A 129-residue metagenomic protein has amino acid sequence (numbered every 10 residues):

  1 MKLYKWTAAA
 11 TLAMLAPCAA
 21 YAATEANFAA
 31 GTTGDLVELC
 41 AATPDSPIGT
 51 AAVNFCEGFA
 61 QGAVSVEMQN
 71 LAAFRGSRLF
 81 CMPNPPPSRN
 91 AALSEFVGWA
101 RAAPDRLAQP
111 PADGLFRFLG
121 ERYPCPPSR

Functional and structural regions predicted by a protein language model:
M1-A10: Bacterial N-terminal signal peptides that target proteins for export
A9, Y21, C125-P127: N-terminal processing/targeting junctions
A9-L12, G120: Short N-terminal leader segment in a subset of presequences, especially plant chloroplast and some mitochondrial
L15-A20: N-terminal signal peptide c-region/cleavage motif recognized by signal peptidases
Y21-A30: Cleaved targeting-peptide boundary
G31-E95: Short N-proximal segments of mature Sec-exported proteins
Q69-R129: Compact alpha-helical subdomains of small soluble proteins
